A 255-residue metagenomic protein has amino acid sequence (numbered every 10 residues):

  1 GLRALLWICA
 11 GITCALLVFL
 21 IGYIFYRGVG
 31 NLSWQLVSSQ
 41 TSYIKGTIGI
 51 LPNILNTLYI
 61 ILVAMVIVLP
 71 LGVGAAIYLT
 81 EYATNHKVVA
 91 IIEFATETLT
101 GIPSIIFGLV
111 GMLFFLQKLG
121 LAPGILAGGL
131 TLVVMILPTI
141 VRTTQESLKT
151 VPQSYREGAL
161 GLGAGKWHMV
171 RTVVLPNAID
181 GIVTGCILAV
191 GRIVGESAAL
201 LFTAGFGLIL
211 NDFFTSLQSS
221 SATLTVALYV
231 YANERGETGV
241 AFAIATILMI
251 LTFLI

Functional and structural regions predicted by a protein language model:
G1-I8, Y23-A64, N85, V230-G239: Periplasmic/extracellular loop-to-transmembrane helix junction in inner-membrane transport proteins
A15-G22, P70-I77, A95, I106-L109 (+5 more regions): Membrane-embedded alpha-helices of multi-pass transport/permease systems
T41-I44, I48, L200-I250: Interhelical loop and adjacent transmembrane-helix boundary motif in polytopic membrane transport permeases
L55, Y59-I67, L71, A75 (+3 more regions): Hydrophobic alpha-helical transmembrane segments of multipass integral membrane proteins, especially permease/channel
A64-T96, L109, I255: Transmembrane-helix boundary motif in ABC transporter permease subunits
M65, T144, K166-A204: Transmembrane alpha-helices
T84-V88, E93, P152, R156-T184: Amphipathic cytosolic juxtamembrane alpha-helices at the membrane-cytosol interface of multi-pass membrane transporters
E97-V133: Generic hydrophobic transmembrane alpha-helix motif, especially the helices
